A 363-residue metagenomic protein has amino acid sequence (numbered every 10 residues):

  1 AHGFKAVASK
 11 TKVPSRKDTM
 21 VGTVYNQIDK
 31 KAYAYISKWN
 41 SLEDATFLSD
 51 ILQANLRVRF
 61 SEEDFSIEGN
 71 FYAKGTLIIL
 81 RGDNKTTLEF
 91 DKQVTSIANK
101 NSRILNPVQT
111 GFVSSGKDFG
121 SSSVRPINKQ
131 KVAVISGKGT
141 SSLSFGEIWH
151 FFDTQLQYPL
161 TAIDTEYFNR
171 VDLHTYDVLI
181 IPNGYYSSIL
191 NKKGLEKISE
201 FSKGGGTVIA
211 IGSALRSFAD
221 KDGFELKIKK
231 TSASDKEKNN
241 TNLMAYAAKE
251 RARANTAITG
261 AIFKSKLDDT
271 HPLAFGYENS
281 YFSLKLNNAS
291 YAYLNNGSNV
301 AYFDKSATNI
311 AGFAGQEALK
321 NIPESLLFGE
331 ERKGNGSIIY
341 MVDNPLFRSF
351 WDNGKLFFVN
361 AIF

Functional and structural regions predicted by a protein language model:
A1-F363: Intrinsic-disorder/low-complexity accessory segments
